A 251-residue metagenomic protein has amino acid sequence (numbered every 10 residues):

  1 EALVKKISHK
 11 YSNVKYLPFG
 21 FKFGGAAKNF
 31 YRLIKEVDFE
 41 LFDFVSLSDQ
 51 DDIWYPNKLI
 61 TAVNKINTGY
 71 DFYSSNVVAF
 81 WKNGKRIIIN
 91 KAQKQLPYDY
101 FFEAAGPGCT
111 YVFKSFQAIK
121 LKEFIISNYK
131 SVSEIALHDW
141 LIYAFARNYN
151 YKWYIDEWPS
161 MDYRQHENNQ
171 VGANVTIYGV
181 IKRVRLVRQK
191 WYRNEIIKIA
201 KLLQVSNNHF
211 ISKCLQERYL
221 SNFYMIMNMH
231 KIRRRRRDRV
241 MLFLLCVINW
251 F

Functional and structural regions predicted by a protein language model:
E1-I177: Nucleotide-sugar donor-binding/catalytic module of glycosyltransferases that assemble extracellular/cell-envelope
S127-S131, L141, R164-F251: C-terminal subregions of glycosyltransferases and related glycan-biosynthesis enzymes
